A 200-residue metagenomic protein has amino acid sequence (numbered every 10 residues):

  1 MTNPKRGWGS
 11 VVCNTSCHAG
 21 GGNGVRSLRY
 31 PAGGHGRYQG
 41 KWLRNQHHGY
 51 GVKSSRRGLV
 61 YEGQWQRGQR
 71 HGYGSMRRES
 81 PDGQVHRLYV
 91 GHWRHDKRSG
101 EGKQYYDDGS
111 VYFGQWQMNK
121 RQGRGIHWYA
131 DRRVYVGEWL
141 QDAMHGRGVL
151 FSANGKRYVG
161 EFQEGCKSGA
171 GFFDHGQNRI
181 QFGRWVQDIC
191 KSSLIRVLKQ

Functional and structural regions predicted by a protein language model:
M1-Q200: Intrinsically disordered, low-complexity repeat tracts enriched in Gly/Pro/Ser/Thr and acidic residues, frequently
